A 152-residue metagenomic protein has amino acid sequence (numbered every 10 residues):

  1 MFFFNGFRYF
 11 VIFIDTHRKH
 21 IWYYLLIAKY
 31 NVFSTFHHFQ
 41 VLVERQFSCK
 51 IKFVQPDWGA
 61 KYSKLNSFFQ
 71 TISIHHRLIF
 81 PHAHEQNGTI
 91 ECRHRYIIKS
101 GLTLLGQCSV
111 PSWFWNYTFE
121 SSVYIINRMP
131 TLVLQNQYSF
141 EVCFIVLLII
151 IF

Functional and structural regions predicted by a protein language model:
M1-F152: Anionic group-binding determinants
